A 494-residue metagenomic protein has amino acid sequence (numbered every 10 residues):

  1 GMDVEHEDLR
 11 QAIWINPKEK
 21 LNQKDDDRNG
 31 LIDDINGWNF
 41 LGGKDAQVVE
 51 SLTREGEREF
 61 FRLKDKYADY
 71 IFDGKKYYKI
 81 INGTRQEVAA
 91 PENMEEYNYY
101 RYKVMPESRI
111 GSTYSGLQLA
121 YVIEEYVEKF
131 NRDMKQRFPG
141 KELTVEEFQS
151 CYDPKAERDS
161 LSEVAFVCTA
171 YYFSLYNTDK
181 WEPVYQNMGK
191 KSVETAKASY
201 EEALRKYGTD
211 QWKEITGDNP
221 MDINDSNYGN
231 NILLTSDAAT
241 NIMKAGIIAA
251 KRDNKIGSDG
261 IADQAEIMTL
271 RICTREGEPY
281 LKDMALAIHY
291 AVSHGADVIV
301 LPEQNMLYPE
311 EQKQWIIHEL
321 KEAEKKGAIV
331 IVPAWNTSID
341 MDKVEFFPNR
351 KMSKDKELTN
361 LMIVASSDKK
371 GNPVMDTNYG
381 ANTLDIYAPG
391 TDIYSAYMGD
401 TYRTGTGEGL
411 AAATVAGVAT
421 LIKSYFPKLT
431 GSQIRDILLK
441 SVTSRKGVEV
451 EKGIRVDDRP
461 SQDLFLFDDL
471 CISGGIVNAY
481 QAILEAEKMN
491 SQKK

Functional and structural regions predicted by a protein language model:
G1-D218, D225-Y280, E357-N360, K370-G371 (+2 more regions): Subtilisin-like serine protease catalytic core
M2, W14, A249-D253, H289-D297 (+6 more regions): Sec-exported extracytoplasmic/periplasmic mature domains
E7, Q11, I242-G246, K282 (+10 more regions): Solvent-exposed, polar/charged alpha-helical surfaces in well-ordered, non-transmembrane soluble domains, broadly
R205-D210, E214, N349-S424, K428 (+2 more regions): Extracellular S/T/G-rich loop segment that most often corresponds to the catalytic His/Ser-adjacent loop
L233-A245, W335-T337, T401-V415: Gly/Ser-rich catalytic serine loop of serine hydrolases
K244, A296-Y397, K440-V442: Catalytic-core segments of hydrolase enzymes
V292-E303, P309, Q314, K326 (+2 more regions): C-terminal subdomain of the subtilisin-like protease fold in secreted/lumenal serine endopeptidases
